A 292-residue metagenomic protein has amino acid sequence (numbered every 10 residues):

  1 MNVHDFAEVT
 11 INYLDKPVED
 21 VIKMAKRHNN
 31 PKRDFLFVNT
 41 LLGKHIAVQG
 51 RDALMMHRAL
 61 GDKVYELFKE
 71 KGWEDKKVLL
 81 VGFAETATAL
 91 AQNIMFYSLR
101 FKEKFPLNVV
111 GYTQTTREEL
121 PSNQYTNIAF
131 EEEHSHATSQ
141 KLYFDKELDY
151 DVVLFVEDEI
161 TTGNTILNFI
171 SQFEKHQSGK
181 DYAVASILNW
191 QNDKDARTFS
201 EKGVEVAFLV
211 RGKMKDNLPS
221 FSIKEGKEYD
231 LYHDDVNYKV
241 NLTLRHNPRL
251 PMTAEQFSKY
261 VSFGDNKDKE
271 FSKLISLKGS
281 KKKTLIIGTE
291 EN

Functional and structural regions predicted by a protein language model:
M1-N292: PRPP-associated nucleotide enzymes
